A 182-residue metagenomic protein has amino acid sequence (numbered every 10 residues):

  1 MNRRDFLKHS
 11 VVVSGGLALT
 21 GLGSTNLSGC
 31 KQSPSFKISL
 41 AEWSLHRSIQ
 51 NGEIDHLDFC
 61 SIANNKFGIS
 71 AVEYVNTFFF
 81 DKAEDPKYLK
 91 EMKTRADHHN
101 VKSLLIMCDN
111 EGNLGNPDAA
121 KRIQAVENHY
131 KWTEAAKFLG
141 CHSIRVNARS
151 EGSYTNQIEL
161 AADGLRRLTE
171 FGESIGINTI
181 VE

Functional and structural regions predicted by a protein language model:
M1-D5, L17-Q32: N-terminal twin-arginine translocation
S10-G23, S61, R95-E182: Active-site acidic/histidine proton-transfer and metal-coordination neighborhood in alpha/beta enzyme cores
N26, S39-A41, E73, I180: Conserved Rossmann-like nucleotide-binding pocket used by diverse enzymes that bind dinucleotide cofactors
S33-D55: Boundary/entry segment of secreted carbohydrate-active catalytic domains
E42, F67-N76, L105-E111: Short, conserved active-site loops that position catalytic residues or coordinate cofactors/metal ions across diverse
E53-L57, D85-K90, A119, V126 (+1 more regions): Structural motif corresponding to alpha-helix initiation and N-cap regions
L57-V75, G140: Catalytic domains of carbohydrate-active enzymes, especially glycoside hydrolases
E73-K93, A148-G152: Glycine-rich, proline-tolerant flexible connector loops at the mouths of alpha/beta enzymes
